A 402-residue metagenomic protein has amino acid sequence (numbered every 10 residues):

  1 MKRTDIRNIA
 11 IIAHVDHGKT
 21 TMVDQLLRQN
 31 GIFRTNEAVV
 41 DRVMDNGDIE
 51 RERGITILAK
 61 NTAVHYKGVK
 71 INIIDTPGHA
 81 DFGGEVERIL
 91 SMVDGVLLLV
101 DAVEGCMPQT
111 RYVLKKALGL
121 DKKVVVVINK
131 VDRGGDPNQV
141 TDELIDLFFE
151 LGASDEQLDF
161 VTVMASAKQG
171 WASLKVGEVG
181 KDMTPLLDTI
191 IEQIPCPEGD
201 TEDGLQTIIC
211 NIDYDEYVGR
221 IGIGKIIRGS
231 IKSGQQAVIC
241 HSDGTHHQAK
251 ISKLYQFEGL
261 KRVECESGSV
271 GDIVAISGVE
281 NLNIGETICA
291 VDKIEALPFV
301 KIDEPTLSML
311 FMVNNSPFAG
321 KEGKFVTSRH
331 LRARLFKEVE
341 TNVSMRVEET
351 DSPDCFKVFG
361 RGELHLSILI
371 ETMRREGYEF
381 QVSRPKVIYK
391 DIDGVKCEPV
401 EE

Functional and structural regions predicted by a protein language model:
M1-E402: Structural and coupling elements of P-loop NTPases
